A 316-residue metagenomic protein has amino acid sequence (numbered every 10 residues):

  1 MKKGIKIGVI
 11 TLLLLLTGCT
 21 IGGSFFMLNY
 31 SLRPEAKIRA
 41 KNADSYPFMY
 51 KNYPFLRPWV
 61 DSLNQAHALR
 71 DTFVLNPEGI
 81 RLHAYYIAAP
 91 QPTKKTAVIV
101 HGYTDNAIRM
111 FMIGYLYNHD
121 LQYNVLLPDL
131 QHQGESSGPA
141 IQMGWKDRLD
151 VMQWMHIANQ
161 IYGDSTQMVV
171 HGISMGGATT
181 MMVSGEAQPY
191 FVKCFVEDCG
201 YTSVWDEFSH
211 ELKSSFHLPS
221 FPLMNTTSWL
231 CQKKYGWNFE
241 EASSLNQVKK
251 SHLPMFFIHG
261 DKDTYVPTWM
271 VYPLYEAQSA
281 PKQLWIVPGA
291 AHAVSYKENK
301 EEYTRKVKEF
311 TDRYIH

Functional and structural regions predicted by a protein language model:
G4, L15-L75: An N-terminal hydrophobic leader/cap segment in hydrolases
Y103-L116: The serine-hydrolase catalytic nucleophile loop
I113, S244, L253, P267-E276: Short alpha-helix in the alpha/beta-hydrolase fold that links the catalytic acid
Y117-S137: Conserved alpha/beta-hydrolase
I141-Y162: Alpha/beta-hydrolase active-site loop
M182-W237: Hydrolase active-site cap/lid region
K250-H252, F257-H259, D263: Short beta-strand/loop motif that positions the catalytic acidic residue of the alpha/beta-hydrolase fold
E298-H316: Catalytic active-site module of serine/aspartate enzymes centered on a nucleophile-bearing elbow/loop
